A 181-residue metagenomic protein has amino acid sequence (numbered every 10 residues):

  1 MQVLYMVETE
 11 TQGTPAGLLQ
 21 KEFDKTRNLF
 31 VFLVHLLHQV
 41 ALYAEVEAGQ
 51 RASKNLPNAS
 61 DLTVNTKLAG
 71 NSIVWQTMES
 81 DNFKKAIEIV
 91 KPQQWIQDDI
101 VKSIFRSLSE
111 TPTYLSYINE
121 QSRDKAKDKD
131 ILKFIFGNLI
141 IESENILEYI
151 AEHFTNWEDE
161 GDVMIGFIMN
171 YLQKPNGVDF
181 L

Functional and structural regions predicted by a protein language model:
M1-L181: Class I Rossmann-like S-adenosyl-L-methionine
